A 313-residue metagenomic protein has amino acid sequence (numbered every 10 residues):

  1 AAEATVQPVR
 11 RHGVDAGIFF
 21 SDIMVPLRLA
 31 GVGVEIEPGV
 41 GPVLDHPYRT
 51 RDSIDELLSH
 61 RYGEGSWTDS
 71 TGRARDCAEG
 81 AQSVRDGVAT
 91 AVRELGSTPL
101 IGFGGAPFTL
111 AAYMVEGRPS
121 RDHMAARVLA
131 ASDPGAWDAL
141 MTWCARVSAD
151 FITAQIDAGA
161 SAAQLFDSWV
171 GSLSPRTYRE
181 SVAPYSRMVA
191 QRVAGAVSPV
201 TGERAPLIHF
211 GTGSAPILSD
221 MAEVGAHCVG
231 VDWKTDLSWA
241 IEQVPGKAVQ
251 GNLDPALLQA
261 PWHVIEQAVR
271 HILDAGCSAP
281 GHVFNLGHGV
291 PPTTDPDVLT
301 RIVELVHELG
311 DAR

Functional and structural regions predicted by a protein language model:
A1-R11, V84-R93: Short alpha-helical segments and helix-capping/turn motifs at coil-helix boundaries
E3-F20, D157-A158, E223: Catalytic domains of carbohydrate-active enzymes, especially glycoside hydrolases
A16-F20, P26, P99-I101: Short, conserved beta-strand segments within well-ordered enzyme catalytic domains that often line or immediately flank
M24-G39: Glycine-rich loop at the start of a catalytic domain that most often binds anionic cofactors/ligands
R28-V32, P47, A111-E116: Short, conserved acidic/polar surface loops in the N-terminal third of protein domains
V32-I36, D52-G72, V115-A131: Surface-exposed, active-site-proximal loop segments in enzymatic domains
G39-E94, T98: A gly/proline- and charged-residue-enriched helix-loop-helix capping module
G80-R313: Active-site loop segments of alpha/beta catalytic cores
